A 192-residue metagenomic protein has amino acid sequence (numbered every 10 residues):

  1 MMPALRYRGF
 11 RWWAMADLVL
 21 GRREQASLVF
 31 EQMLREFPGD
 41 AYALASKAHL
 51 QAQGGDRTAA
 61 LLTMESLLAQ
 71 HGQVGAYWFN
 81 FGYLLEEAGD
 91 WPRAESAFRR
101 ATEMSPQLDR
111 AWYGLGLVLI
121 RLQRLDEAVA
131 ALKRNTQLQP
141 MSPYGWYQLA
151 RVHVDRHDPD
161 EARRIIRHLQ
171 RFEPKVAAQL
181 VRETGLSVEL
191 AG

Functional and structural regions predicted by a protein language model:
M2, E36, Q70-H71, M104 (+2 more regions): Structural marker of alpha-solenoid helical repeat scaffolds
P3-A4, D155-G192: Terminal, low-structured helical/coil segments at or just beyond the last alpha-helical repeat
R6-G55: Alpha-helical segment of the N-proximal tetratricopeptide repeat
R6-Y7, A41-Y42, G75-A76, D109-R110 (+2 more regions): Helix-start (N-cap) detector for alpha-helical repeat units in TPR-like alpha-solenoids, especially tetratricopeptide
V19-Q32, Q53-S66, E87-R100, L122-R134 (+2 more regions): Structural signature of tandem alpha-helical TPR/SEL1-like repeats, specifically the intra-repeat loop/turn
E65-R110, G114-L117: A generic tandem-repeat structural signature
